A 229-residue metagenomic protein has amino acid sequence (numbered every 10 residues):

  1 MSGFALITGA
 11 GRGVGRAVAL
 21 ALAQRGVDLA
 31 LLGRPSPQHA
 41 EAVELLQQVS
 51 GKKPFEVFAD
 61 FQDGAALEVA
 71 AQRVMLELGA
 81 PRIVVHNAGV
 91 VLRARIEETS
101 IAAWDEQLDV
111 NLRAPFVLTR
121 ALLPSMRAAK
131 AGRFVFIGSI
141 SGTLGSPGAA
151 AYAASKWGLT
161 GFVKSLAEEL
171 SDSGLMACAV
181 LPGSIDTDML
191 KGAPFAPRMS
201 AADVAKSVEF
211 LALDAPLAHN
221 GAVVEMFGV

Functional and structural regions predicted by a protein language model:
G11-R12: Conserved glycine-rich cofactor-binding loop
V27-E41: Conserved glycine-rich Rossmann-like NAD(P)H-binding loop of the short-chain dehydrogenase/reductase
R95-I96, A103-L108: Substrate-binding pocket helix/loop in short-chain dehydrogenase/reductase
T119, S155: Active-site helix of classical SDR
P124, E168-E169: Alpha-helical segment proximal to the catalytic Tyr-Lys
S139: Residue(s) in the substrate-gating loop at a strand-loop-helix junction that position the organic substrate next
D172-S173, A179-V180, T187, F195-V229: C-terminal helical subdomain
